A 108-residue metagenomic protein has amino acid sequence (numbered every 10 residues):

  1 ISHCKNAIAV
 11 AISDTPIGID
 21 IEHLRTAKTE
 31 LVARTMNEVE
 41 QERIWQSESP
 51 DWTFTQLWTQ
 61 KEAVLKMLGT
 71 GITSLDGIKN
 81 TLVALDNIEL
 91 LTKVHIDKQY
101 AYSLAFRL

Functional and structural regions predicted by a protein language model:
I1-L108: Core catalytic alpha/beta fold that binds nucleotide/phospho-ligands
